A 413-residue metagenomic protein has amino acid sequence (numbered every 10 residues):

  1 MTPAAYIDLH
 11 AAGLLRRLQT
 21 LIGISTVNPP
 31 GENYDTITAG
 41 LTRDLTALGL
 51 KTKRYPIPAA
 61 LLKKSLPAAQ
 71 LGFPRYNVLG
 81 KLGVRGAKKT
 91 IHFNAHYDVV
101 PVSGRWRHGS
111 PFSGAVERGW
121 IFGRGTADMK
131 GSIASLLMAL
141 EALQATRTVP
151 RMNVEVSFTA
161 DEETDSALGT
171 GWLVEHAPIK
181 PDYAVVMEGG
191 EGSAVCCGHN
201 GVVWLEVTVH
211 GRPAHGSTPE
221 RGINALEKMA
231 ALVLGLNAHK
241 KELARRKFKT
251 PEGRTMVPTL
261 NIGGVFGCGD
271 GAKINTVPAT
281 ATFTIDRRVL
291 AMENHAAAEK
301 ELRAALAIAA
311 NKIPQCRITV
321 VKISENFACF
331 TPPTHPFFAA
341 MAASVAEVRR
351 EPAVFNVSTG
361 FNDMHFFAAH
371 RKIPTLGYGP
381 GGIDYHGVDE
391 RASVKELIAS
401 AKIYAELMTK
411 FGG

Functional and structural regions predicted by a protein language model:
M1-I121, A145-P150: Acidic/His- and Gly-rich active-site-bordering loop/insert found across diverse amide/peptide-bond hydrolases
M1-T2, L9, T26, D44-A47 (+2 more regions): Metal-dependent amide/peptide-bond hydrolase catalytic core, centered on the "pita-bread" metallohydrolase fold
K53, H92, E155-S157, T319: A structural signal for isolated positions on well-ordered beta-strands in alpha/beta enzyme cores
K64-Q70, G192-A194, F248-K249, G271: Short, P/G- and charge-enriched loop/turn segments at secondary-structure junctions
R118-I121, T126-K240, R254, V277 (+1 more regions): Fold-level recognition of mixed alpha/beta catalytic cores in primary-metabolism enzymes, strongest
